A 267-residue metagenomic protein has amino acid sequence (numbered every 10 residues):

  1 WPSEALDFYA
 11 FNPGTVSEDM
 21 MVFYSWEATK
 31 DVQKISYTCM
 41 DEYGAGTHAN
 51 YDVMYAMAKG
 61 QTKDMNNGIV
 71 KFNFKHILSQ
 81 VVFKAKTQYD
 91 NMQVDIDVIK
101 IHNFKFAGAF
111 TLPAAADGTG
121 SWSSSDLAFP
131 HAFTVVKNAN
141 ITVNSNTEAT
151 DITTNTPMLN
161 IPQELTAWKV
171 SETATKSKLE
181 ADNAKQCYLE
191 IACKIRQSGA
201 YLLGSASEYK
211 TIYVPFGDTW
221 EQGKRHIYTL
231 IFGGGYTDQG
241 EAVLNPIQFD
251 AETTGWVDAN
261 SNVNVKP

Functional and structural regions predicted by a protein language model:
W1-F106, A132-D151, N155-M158, E190-A192 (+2 more regions): Short, low-hydrophobicity acidic/polar segments
L6, G14-S17, G108, T119-L127 (+1 more regions): Surface-exposed, beta-sheet-biased, low-hydrophobicity segments with strongly acidic/polar composition
D7, P13, G118-G120, R196-S198 (+2 more regions): Solvent-exposed loop/turn and edge beta-strand elements of beta-rich ligand-binding domains
A28-A56, G204-Y236: Short beta-strand elements
F83, K137-F216: Extended serine/threonine-enriched, polar tracts that run as long, contiguous segments within proteins
N103-A115: Short aromatic-acidic-glycine turn motif
L112-I141, T211-G217: Solvent-exposed serine/threonine-rich low-complexity stretches and specific carbohydrate-binding patches
W220, K224-P267: Intrinsically disordered, low-complexity repeat and linker tracts
